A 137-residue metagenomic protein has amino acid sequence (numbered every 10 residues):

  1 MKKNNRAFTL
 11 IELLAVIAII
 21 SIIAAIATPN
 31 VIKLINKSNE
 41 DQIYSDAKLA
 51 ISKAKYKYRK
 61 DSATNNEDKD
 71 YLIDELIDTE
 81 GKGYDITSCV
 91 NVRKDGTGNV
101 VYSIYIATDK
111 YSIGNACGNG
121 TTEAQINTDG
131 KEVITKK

Functional and structural regions predicted by a protein language model:
N4-V31: N-terminal single-pass transmembrane signal-anchor helix
A27-I43: Sec-dependent signal peptide cleavage junction
N39-T64: Membrane-proximal N-terminal amphipathic helix
Y56-K137: Periplasmic/extracellular, small/polar-rich flexible segments of pilin-like filament-forming proteins
